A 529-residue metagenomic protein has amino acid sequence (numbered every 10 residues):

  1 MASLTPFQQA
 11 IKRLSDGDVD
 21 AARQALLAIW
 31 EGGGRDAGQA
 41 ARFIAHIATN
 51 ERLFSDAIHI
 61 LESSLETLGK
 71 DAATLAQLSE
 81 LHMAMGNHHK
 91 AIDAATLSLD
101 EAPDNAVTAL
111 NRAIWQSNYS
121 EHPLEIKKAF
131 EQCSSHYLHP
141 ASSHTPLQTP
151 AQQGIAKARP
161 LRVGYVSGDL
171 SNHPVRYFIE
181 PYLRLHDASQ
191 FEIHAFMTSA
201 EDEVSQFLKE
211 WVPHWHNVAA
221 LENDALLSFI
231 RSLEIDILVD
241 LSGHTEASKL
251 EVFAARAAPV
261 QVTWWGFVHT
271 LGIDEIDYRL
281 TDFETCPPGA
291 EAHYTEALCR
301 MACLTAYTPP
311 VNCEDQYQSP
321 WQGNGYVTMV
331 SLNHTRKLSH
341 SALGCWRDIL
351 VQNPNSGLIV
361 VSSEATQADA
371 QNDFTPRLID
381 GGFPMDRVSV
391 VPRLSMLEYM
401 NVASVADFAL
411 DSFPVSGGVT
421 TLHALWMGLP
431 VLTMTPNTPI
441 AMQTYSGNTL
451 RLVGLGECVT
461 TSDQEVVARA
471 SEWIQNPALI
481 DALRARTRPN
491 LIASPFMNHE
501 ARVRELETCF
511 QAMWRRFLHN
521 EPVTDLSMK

Functional and structural regions predicted by a protein language model:
M1-Y326, G344, P376-F383, L394-F408 (+4 more regions): Alpha-helical solenoid repeat scaffolds of the TPR/TPR-like class and their adjacent stem/linker regions that mediate
V166, L332-H334, V361: Short hydrophobic "strand-cap" motifs at the C-terminus of beta-strands
Q190-E192, R347-D380: A conserved nucleotide-sugar
V330-S341: Substrate-binding clefts and catalytic carboxylate motifs of secreted carbohydrate-active enzymes
S412-P414: A short structural motif in glycosyltransferase catalytic domains
A424-W426, R451: Short alpha-helix at the nucleotide-sugar/activated-sugar donor binding site of glycosyltransferases and closely
M434-T435, A441-M442: Conserved acidic donor-binding loop of glycosyltransferase catalytic domains
Y445-E457: Acidic, glycine-centered active-site loop in nucleotide-sugar glycosyltransferases
